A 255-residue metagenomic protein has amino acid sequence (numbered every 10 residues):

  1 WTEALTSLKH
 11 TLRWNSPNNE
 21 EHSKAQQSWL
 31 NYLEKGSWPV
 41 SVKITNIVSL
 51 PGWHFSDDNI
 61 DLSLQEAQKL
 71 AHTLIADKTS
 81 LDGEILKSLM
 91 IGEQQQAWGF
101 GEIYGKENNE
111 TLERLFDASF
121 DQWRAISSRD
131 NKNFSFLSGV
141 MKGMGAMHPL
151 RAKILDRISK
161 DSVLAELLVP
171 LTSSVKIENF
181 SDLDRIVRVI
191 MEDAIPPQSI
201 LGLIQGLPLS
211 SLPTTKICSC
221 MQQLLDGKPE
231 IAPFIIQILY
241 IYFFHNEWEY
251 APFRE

Functional and structural regions predicted by a protein language model:
W1-E255: Non-catalytic all-alpha helical scaffold/repeat segments
